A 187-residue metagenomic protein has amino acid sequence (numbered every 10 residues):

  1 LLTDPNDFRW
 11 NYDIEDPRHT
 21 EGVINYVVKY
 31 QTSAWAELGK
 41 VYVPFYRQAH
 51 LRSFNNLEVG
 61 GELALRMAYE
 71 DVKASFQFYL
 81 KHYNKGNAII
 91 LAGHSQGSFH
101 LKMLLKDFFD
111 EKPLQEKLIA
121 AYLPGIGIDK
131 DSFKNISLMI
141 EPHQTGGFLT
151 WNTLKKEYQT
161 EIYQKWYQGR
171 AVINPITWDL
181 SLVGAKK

Functional and structural regions predicted by a protein language model:
L1, Y42-F45, I90-L91, A120-L123 (+1 more regions): Structural recognition of the beta-strand scaffold that forms the well-ordered cores of secreted hydrolase catalytic
L2-A88: Active-site catalytic motif of lipid deacylating hydrolases and related acyltransferases
A49, G97, I126-D129: Surface-exposed, flexible loop/turn segments at secondary-structure boundaries
K73-K85, D107-K187: Surface cap/lid and interfacial helix-loop subdomains adjacent to catalytic sites that gate substrate access
G93-L101: Gly/Ala-rich beta-loop-alpha elbow adjacent to hydrolase catalytic centers
K102-K106: Short, hydrophobic alpha-helix immediately C-terminal to the catalytic nucleophile
